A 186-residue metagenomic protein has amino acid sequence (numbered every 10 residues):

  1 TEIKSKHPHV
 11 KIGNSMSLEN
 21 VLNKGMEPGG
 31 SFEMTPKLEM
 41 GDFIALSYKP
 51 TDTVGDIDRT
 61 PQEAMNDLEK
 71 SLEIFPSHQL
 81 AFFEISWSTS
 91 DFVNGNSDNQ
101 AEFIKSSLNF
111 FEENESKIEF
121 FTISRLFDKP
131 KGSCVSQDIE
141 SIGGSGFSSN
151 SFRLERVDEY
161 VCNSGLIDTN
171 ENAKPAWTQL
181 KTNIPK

Functional and structural regions predicted by a protein language model:
E2, K6, D42, T51 (+3 more regions): Extended low-complexity acidic/polar segments
E2-V10, K37-M40, K70-L80, F110-I118 (+1 more regions): A structural motif corresponding to the C-terminal end of an alpha-helix and its immediate exit/capping segment
I12-L18, S151-F152, R156: Short, surface-exposed recognition loops or helix-turn segments adjacent to catalytic cores
G13-N20, G25-Q62, L68, P76-S88: Aromatic- and acid-rich polysaccharide-binding/catalytic face of secreted or lumenal carbohydrate-active enzymes
N14-E19, G55-K70, F121-V135, I184-P185: Short secondary-structure transition/capping segments
E27, K49-D52, A81, I85-W87 (+4 more regions): Broad hydrophobic/π-residue packing in well-ordered secondary structure
D58-F121: Catalytic-core region of carbohydrate-active enzymes that cleave or remodel glycosidic bonds
F92-E102, E113-I118, T122-K186: Aromatic-rich peripheral "rim/lid" segments of glycoside hydrolase catalytic domains that contact and position glycan
